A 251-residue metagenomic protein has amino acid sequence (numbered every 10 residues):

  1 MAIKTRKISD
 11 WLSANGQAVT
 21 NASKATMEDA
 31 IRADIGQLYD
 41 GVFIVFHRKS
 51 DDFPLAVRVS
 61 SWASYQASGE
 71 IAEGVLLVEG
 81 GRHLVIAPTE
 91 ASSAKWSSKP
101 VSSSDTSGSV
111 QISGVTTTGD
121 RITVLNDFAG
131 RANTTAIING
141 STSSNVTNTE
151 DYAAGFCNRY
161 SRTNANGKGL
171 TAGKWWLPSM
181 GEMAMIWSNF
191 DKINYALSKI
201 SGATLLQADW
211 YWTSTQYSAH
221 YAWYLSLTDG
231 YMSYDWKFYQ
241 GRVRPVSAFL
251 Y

Functional and structural regions predicted by a protein language model:
A2-R6, M180-Y251: C-terminal, surface-exposed recognition/capping segments
A2-T171, K237, P245-Y251: Short, compositionally biased
I86, L177-P178: Short hydrophobic beta-strand that contains or immediately precedes a catalytic carboxylate
K95-D105, W175, W187, W212 (+1 more regions): Tryptophan-centered motif/residue detector
Y160-G173, M180-D191: Hydrophobic, well-ordered secondary-structure scaffolds
